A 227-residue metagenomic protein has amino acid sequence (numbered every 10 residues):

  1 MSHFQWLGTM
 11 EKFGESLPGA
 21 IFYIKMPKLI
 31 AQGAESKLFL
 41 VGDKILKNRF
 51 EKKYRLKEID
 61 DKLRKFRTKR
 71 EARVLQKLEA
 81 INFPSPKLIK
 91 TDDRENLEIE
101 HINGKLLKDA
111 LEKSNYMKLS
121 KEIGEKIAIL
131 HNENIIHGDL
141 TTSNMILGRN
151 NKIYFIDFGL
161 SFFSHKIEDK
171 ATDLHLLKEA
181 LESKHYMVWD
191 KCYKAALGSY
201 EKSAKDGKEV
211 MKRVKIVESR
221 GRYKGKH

Functional and structural regions predicted by a protein language model:
A20-Q32, A80, E122, E133 (+2 more regions): Regulatory N- and C-terminal appendages and interdomain linkers associated with kinase/kinase-like NTP transferase
L29-T68: ATP-binding glycine-rich loop module of kinase domains
F66-A72, Q76: AlphaC helix of the eukaryotic protein kinase fold
F83-K121: Conserved structural core of kinase catalytic domains
I127-I135: Protein kinase catalytic-loop region centered on the HRD/HxD motif
I135-T142: Catalytic-loop of the protein kinase fold
M145-L147: Hydrophobic residue at the +6 position relative to the catalytic HRD Asp in the kinase catalytic loop
Y154-H227: C-lobe/activation-segment region of protein kinase-like
